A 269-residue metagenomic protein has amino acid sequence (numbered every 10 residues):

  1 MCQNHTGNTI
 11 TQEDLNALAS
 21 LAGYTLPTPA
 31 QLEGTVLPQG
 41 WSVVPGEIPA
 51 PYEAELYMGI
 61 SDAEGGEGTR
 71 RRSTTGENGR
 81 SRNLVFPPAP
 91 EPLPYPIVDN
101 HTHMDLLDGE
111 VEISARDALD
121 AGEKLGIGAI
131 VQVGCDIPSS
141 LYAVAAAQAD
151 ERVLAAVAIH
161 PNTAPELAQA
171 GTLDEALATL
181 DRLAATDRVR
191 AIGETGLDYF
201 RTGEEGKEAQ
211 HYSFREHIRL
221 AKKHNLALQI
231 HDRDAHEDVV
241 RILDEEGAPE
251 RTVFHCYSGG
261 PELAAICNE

Functional and structural regions predicted by a protein language model:
T11, A22, G40, E47 (+1 more regions): Mid-domain alpha/beta scaffold segments of enzyme catalytic cores
N16-P29: N-terminal intrinsically disordered, low-complexity tails
T28, L37-W41, G46: Extended, compositionally biased non-globular segments
